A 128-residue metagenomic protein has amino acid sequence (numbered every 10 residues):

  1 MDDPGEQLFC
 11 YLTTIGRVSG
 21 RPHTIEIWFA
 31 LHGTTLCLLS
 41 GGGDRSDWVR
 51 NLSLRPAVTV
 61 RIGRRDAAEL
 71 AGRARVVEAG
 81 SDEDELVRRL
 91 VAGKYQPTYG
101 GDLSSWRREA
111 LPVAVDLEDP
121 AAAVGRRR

Functional and structural regions predicted by a protein language model:
M1-Y11, R64, G125-R128: Extreme N-terminal tail/first-helix region
D2-G5, T13, E26, W48 (+1 more regions): Homeobox/homeodomain signature
G5-Q7, P22, S53, R108: Short, solvent-exposed coil/turn segments
Q7-G41, V58, E69-A71: Short beta-strand segments
T24-I27, A74-G80, R126-R128: Short flexible/disordered coil segments
G43-D119: Short, structured beta-strand-loop surface elements
P120-V124: Short, charged low-complexity linker/loop segments at the C-terminal edge of domains
